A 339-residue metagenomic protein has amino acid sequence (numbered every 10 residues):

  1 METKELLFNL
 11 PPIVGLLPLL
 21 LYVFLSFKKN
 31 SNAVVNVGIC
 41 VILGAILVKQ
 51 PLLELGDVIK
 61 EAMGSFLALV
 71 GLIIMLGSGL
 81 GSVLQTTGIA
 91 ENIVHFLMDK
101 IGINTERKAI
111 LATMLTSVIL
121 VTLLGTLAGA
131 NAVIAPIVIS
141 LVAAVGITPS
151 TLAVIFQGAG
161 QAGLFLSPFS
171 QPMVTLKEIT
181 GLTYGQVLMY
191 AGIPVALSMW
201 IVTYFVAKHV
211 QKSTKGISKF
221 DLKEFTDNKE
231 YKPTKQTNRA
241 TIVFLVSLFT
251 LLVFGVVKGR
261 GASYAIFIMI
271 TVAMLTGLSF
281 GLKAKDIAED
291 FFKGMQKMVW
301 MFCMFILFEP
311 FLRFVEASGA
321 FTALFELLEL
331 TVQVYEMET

Functional and structural regions predicted by a protein language model:
M1-G77, V83, E91-V94, M98-E106 (+2 more regions): N-terminal alpha-helical transmembrane segments of multi-pass membrane transport and channel/translocase proteins
E2-P18, V48, M189-D290: Long, contiguous bundles of hydrophobic transmembrane helices that form the permeation core of multi-pass
N9-I13, G64-G71, L97-L115, A144-L152 (+2 more regions): Membrane-interfacial loop-to-helix junctions in multi-pass transporters
F24-V35, A143-T151, F280-A284: Membrane-helix interface "capping/anchor" motifs
V35, V58-E91, S263-F267, T271-M274 (+1 more regions): Core transmembrane alpha-helical segments of multi-pass membrane transporters/permeases
G77-S82, T105, T116-T126, F156-F165 (+2 more regions): Helix-loop-helix module between adjacent transmembrane segments
N92-V94, A128-L141, S170-T180, A323-E326: Re-entrant/interfacial helical elements at transmembrane boundaries that shape and gate the permeation pathway
R107-F165, T339: Hydrophobic transmembrane alpha-helices that form the pore/transport pathway of multi-pass ion and small-solute
